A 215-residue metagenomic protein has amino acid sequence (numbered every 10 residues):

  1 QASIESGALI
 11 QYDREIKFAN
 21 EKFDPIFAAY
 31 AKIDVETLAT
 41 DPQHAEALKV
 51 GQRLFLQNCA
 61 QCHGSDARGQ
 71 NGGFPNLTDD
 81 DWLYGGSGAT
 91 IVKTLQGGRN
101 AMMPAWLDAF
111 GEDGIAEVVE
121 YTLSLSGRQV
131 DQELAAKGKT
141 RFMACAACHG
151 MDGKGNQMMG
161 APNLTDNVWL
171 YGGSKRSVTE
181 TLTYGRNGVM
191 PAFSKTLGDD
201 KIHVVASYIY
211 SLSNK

Functional and structural regions predicted by a protein language model:
Q1-P42, Y84-T90, A105-T122, K195-Y210: Periplasmic c-type cytochrome electron-transfer domains
A2-Q11, G73, T78-L107, E117 (+3 more regions): Extended, polar beta-sheet/loop recognition surfaces of beta-rich domains that mediate binding to diverse ligands
Q43-R68, D79, K93, G97 (+3 more regions): Sequence/structural segment immediately N-terminal to covalent heme-attachment motifs in c-type and related
H44, L48, Q52, Q70 (+9 more regions): Solvent-exposed, acidic/flexible segments
L56, E112, F142, G172 (+1 more regions): Conserved catalytic core of two-component sensor histidine kinases
G72-T78, Q96-I115, T122-E133, M159-N163 (+1 more regions): Axial heme c-ligation environment in periplasmic c-type cytochrome domains
G155-N156, G172: Flexible loop/turn segments at secondary-structure boundaries
